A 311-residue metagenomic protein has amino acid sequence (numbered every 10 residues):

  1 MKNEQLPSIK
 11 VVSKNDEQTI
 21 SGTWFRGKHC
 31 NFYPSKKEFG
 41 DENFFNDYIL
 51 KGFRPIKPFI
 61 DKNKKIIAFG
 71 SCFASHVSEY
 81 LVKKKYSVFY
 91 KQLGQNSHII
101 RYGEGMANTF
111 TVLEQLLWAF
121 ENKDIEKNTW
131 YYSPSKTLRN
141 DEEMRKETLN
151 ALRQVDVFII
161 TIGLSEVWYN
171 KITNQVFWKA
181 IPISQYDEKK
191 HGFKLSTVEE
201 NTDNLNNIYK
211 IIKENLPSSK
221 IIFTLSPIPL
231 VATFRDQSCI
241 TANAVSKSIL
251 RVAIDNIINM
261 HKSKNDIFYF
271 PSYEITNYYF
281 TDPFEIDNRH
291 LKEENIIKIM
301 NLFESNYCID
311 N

Functional and structural regions predicted by a protein language model:
M1-N311: Extracellular glycan-modifying ectodomains
